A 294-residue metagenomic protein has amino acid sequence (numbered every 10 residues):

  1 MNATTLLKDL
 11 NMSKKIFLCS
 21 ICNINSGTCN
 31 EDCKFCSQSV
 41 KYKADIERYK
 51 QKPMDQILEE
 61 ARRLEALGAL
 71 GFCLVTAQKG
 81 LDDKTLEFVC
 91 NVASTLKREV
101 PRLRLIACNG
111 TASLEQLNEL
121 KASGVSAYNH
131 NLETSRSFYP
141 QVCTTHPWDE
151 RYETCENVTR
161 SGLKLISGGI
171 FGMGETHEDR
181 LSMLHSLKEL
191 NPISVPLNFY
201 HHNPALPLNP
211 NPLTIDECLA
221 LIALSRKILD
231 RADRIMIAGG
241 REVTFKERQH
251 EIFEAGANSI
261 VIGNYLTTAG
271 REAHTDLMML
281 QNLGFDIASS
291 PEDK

Functional and structural regions predicted by a protein language model:
N2-Y42, Y49-C73: N-terminal pre-triad scaffold of radical SAM enzymes
A3-T4, R151, S167, S225 (+1 more regions): Small residues (Ala/Gly/Ser/Thr
T5, D9-M12, Q38, A66 (+8 more regions): Generic secondary-structure signature for well-ordered alpha-helical cores
I16-I21, F72, L105-A107, Y128-H130 (+4 more regions): Hydrophobic faces of well-ordered beta-strands that scaffold small-molecule active sites in alpha/beta enzyme cores
C22-N25, Q78, N109, R241: Structured beta->alpha junctions
N30, L86-V89, H177-L181, K246-Q249 (+1 more regions): Conserved strand-to-helix beginnings and helix N-cap segments that scaffold or border functional pockets
K41-G168, M173, H177-L190: Conserved Radical SAM active-site core
K188-K294: Auxiliary Fe-S-binding modules of radical SAM enzymes
